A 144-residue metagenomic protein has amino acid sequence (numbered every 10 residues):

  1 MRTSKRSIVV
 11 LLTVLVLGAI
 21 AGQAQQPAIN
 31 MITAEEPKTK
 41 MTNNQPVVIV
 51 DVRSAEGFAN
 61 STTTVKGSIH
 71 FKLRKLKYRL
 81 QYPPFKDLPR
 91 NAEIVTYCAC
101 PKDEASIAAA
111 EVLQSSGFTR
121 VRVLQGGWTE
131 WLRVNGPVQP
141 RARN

Functional and structural regions predicted by a protein language model:
R2-V10, V14, G18-E35, K40-T42 (+2 more regions): Rhodanese-like catalytic fold shared by cysteine-dependent sulfurtransferases and DSP/PTP-type phosphatases
I49-D51: Structural scaffold elements adjacent to functional motifs in cytosolic proteins
